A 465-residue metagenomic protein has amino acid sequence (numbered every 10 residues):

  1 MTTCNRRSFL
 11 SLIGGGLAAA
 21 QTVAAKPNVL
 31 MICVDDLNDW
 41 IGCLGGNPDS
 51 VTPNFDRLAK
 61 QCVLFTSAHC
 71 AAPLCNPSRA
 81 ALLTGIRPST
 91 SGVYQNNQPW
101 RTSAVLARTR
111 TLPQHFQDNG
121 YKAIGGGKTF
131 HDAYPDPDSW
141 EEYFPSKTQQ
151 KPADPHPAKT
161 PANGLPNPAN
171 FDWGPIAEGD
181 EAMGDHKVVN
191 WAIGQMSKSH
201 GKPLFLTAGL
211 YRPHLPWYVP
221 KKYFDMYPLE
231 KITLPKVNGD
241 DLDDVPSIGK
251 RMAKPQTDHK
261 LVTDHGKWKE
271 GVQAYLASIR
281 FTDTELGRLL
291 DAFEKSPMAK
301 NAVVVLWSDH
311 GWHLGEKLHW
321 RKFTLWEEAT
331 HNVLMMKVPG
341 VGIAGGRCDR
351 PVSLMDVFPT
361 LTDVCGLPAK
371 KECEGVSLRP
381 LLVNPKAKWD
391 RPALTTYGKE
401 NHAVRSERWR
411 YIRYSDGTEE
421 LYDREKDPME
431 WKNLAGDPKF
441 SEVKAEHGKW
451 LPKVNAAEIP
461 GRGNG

Functional and structural regions predicted by a protein language model:
T2-Y414, T418-E419, P428-G465: Formylglycine-dependent sulfatase
